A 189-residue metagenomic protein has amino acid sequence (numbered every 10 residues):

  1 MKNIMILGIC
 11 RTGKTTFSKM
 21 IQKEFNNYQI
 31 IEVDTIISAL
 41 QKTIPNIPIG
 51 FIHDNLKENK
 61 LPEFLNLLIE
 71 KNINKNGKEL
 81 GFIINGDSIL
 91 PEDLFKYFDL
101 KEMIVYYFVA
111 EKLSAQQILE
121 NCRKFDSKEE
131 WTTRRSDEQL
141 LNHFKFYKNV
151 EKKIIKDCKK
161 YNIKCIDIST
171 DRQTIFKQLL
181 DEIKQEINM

Functional and structural regions predicted by a protein language model:
I6: Hydrophobic anchor at the beta1->P-loop junction of P-loop NTPases
I9: P-loop (Walker A) phosphate-binding loop of NTP-binding proteins
T12: ATP-binding Walker
T15: Walker A/P-loop
K19-F64: Conserved substrate/cofactor phosphate-moiety recognition/catalytic segment in nucleotide-dependent phosphotransferases
K57-E102, Y106-V109: Glycine-rich phosphate-binding loop used to anchor ATP phosphates in small-molecule kinases, encompassing both
I104-V150: A glycine- and Lys/Arg-enriched "phosphate-lid" helix/loop adjacent to the NTP-binding pocket of small-molecule kinases
N149-M189: NTP-dependent small-molecule kinase module
